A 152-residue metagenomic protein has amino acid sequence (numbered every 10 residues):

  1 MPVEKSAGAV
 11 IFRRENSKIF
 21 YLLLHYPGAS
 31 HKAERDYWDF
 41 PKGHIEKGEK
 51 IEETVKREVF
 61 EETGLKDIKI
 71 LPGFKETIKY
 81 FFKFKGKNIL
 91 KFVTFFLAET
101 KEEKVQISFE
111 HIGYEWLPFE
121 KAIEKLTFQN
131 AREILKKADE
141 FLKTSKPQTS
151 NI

Functional and structural regions predicted by a protein language model:
M1-F40: N-terminal strand-loop-strand
K5-A7, K91-T94, I112: Change "...and in nucleic-acid phosphodiester-cleaving endonucleases..." to "...and in nucleic-acid processing enzymes
V10, L23, F95-L97, W116: Conserved hydrophobic/aromatic beta-strand scaffold that supports enzyme active sites
F40-F74: The catalytic Nudix box helix
I45, K66, G86, N130-K137: Preference for well-ordered, secondary-structure-rich cores of eukaryotic proteins
G64-E103: Active-site segment of metal-dependent pyrophosphate-handling enzymes, primarily the Nudix hydrolase catalytic core
E99-L135: NUDIX/MutT-family hydrolases
T144-I152: Short, basic, low-complexity termini and linkers enriched in Ser/Thr/Gly/Pro that act as targeting/leader peptides
